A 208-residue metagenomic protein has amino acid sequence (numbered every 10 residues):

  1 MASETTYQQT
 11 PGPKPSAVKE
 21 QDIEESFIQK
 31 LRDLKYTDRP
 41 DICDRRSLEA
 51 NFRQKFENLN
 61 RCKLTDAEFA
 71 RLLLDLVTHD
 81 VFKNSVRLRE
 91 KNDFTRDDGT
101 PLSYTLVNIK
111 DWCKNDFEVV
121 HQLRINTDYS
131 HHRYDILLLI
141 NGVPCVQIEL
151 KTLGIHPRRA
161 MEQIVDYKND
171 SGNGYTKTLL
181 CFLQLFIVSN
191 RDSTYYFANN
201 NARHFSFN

Functional and structural regions predicted by a protein language model:
M1-N208: An alpha-helical interface "stripe"
